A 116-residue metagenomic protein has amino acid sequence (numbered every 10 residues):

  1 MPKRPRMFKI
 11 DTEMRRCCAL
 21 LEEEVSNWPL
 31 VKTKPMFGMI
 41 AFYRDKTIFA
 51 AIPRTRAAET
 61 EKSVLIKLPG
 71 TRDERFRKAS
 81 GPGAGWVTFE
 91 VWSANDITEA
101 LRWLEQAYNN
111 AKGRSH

Functional and structural regions predicted by a protein language model:
M1, E13-L21, L30, E61 (+2 more regions): Extended interaction regions within the primary functional domain
M1-F8: A short, surface-exposed helix-loop junction/capping segment
R4, E24-V25, W86: Generic signal for short, ordered secondary-structure residues within or immediately flanking folded domains
R6, L30, F89-W92: Residue-level detector of alpha-helix boundaries and kinks
K9-I48: N-terminal first-folded block
M14, C18, I52-P69, R102-R114: Short, Lys/Arg-enriched charge-dense amphipathic segments
P35-G85: Short, conserved beta-strand/beta-arch hydrophobic-aromatic motifs that form part of recognition grooves or interface
L68-H116: Short, structured beta-strand-loop surface elements
